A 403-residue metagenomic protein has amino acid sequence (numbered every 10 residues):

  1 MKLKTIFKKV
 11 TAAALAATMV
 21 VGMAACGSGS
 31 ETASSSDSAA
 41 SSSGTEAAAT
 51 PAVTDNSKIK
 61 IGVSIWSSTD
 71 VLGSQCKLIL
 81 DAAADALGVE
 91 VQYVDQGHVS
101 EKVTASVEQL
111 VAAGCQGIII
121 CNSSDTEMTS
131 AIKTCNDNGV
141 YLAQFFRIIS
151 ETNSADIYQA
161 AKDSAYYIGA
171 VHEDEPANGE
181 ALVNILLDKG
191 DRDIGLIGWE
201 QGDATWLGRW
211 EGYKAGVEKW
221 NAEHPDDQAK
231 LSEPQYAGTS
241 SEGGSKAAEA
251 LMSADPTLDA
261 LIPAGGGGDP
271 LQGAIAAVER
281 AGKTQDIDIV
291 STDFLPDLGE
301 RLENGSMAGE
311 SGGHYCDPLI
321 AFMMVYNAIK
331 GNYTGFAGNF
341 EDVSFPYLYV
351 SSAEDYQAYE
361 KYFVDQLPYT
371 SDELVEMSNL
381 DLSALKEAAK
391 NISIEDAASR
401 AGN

Functional and structural regions predicted by a protein language model:
K2-K9, M19, C26-N403: A residue-level marker of the well-folded mature domains of exported/periplasmic proteins
A14-G22: Bacterial N-terminal signal peptides
